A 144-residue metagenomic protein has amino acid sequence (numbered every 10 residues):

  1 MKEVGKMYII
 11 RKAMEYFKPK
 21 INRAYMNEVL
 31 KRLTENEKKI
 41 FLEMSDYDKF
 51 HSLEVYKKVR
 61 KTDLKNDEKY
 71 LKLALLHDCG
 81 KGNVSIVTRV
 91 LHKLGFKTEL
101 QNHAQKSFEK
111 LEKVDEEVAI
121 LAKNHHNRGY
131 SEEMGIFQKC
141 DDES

Functional and structural regions predicted by a protein language model:
M1-K39: Non-catalytic interface/linker regions that flank or bridge core catalytic/transmembrane domains
K38-H51, K57-S144: Divalent metal-dependent catalytic cores for phosphoryl transfer on phosphate-bearing substrates
